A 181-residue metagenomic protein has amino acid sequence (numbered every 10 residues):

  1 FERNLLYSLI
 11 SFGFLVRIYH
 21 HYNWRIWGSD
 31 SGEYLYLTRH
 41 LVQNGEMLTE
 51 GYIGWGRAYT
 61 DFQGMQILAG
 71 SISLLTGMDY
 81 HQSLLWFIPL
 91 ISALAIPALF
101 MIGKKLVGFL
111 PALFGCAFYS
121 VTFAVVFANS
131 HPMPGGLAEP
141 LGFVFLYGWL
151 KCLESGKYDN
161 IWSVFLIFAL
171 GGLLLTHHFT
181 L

Functional and structural regions predicted by a protein language model:
S8-F143: Active-site lumenal/periplasmic loops and adjacent helix-entry segments of GT-C-fold, multi-pass membrane
F14-I18, G148, L174-L175: Hydrophobic membrane-targeting signal helices
F109, E139, N160-F165, L181: Membrane-anchoring hydrophobic segments
F143-W162, L173: Membrane-interface transmembrane helices that cradle and orient dolichyl/undecaprenyl
W162-H178: Membrane-interface alpha helices of multi-pass inner-membrane proteins
